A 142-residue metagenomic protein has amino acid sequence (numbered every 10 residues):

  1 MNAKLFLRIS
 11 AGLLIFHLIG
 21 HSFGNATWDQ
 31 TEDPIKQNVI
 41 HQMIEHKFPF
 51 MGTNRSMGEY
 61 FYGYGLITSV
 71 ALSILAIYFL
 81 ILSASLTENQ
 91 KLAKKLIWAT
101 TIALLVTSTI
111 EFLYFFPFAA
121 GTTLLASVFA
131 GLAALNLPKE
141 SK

Functional and structural regions predicted by a protein language model:
N2-A3, I74-A93: Juxtamembrane helix-break-helix junctions at the cytosolic face of small multi-pass alpha-helical membrane proteins
L7-E32: N-terminal signal-anchor transmembrane alpha helix
Q30-Q42, E88-N89: Juxtamembrane non-transmembrane "cap" segments at the membrane-aqueous interface of multi-pass membrane proteins
E45-F61: Juxtamembrane membrane-water interface segments that cap and precede transmembrane helices
G65-A76, T101: Core segments of transmembrane alpha-helices that mediate helix-helix packing or line hydrophobic substrate/ligand
A84-S85, L135-K142: Membrane-interface capping segments at transmembrane-helix boundaries
T87-L125: Hydrophobic alpha-helical transmembrane segments of integral membrane proteins
L125-L137: Alpha-helical transmembrane segments and their membrane-interface exit regions
